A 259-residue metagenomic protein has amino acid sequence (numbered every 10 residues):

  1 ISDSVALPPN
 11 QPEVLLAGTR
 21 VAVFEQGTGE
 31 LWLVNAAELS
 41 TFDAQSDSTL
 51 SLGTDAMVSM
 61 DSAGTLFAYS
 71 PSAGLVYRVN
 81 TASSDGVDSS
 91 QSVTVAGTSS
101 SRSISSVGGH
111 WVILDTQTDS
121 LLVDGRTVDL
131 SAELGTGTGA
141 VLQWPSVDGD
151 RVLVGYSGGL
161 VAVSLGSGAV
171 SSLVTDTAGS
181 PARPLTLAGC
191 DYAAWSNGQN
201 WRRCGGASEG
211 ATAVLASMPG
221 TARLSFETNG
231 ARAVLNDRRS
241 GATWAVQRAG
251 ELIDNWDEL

Functional and structural regions predicted by a protein language model:
I1-N10, T28-S51, S72-G97, D115-G137 (+3 more regions): Surface-exposed loop/turn elements that mediate protein-protein interactions on large endomembrane-trafficking
D3-R20, Q26, Q45-T65, S90-H110 (+4 more regions): Repeated scaffold domains used in trafficking and secretory/extracellular systems, primarily beta-propellers
R232-A233, T243: A generic structured-segment signal
